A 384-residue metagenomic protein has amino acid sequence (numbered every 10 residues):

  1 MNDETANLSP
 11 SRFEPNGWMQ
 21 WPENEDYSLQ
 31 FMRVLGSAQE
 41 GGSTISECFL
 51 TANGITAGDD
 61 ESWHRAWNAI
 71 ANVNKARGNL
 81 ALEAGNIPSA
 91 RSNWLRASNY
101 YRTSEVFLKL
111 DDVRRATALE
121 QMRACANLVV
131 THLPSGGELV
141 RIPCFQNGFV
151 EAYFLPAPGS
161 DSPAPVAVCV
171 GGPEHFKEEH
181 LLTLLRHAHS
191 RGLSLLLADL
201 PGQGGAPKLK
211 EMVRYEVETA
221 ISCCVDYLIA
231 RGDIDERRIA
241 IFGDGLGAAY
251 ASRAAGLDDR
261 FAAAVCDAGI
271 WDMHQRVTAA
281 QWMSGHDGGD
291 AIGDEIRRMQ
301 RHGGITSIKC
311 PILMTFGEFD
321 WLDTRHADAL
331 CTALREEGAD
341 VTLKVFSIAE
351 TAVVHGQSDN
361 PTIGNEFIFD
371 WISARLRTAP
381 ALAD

Functional and structural regions predicted by a protein language model:
R65-W67, A71-N74, A116-S160: N-terminal cap/lid segment of alpha/beta-hydrolase-fold proteins
S162-G172: Short beta-strand element of the alpha/beta-hydrolase
E211-I234, R253, G364: Alpha/beta-hydrolase active-site loop
Y250-I296, C310, R325: Hydrolase active-site cap/lid region
I308-K309, M314-F316: Short beta-strand/loop motif that positions the catalytic acidic residue of the alpha/beta-hydrolase fold
W321-D328: Conserved alpha/beta-hydrolase "acid-adjacent" motif
L334-V353: Catalytic histidine neighborhood in serine/cysteine hydrolases with alpha/beta-hydrolase-type architecture
V354-D370: Post-His helix in hydrolase/transferase enzymes
